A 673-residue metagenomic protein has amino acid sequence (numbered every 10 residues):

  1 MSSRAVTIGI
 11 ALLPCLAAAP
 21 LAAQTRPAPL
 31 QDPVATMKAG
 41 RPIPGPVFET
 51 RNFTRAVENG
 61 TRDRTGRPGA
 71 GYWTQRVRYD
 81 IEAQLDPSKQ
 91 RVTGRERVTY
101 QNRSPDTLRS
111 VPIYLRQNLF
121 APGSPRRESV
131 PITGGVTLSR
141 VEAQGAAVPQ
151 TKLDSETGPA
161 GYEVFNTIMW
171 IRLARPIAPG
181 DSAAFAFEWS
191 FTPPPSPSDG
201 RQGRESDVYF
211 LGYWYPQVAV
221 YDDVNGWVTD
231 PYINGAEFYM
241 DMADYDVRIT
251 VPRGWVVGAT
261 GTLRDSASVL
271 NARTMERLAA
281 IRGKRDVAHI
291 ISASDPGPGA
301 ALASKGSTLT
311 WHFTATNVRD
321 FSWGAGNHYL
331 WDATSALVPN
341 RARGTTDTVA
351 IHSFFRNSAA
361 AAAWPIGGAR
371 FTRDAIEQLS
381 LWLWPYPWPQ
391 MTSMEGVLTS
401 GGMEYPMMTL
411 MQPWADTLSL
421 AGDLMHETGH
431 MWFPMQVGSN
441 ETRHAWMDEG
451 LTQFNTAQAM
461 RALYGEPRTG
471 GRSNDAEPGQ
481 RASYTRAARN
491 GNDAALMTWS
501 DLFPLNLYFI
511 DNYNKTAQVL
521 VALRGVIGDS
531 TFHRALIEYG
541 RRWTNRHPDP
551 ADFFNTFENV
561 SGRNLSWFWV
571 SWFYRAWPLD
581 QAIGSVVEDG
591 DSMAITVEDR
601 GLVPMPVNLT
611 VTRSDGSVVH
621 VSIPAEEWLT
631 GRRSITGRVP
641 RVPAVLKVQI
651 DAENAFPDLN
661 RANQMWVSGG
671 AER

Functional and structural regions predicted by a protein language model:
A23, I43-E49, F53-R62, F313 (+1 more regions): Hydrophobic alpha-helical and helix-loop surface patches within well-folded domains that function as non-catalytic
Q24-T93, E205, S566-W567: N-terminal, polar/Ser/Thr-rich
V34, A39-G40, R91, Q101 (+5 more regions): A surface-exposed beta-strand-loop module
E96-V98, N102, I113-Q117, L173 (+4 more regions): Short, hydrophobic/aromatic-enriched beta-strand segments in well-ordered soluble domains
L108-L153, P252-W255, T612-S622: Solvent-exposed beta-hairpin/edge-strand motifs
G123-G134, S190-Y245, S266, W331-A336 (+1 more regions): Glycine/proline-rich low-complexity spacer/linker segments in large multi-domain proteins
V220-G226, A236-M425, F454-A457, E466: Hydrophobic helix-coil surface modules that form long, contiguous segments used for peptide/substrate interaction
G258-A259, V586-D651: Beta-strand-rich binding/interaction modules
